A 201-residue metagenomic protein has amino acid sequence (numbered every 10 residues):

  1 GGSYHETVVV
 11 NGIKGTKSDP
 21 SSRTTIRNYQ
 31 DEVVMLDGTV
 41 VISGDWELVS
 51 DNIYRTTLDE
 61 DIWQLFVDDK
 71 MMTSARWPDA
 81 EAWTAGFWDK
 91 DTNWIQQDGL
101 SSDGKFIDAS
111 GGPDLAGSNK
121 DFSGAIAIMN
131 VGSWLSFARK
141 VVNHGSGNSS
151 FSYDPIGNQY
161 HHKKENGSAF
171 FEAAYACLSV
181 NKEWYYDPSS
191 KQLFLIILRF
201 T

Functional and structural regions predicted by a protein language model:
G1-T201: Extracellular polysaccharide-degrading/modifying enzymes targeting complex plant/algal/animal polysaccharides
